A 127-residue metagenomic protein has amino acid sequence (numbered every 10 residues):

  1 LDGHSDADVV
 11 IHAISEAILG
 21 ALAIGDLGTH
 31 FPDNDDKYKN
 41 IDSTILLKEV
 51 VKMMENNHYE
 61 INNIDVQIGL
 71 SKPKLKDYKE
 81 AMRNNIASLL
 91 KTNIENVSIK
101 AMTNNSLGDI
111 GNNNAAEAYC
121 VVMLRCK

Functional and structural regions predicted by a protein language model:
L1-E80, L89-L90: RNase III-family endoribonuclease catalytic core
D2, G108-G111: Interhelical loop and helix-boundary elements at the membrane-water interface of polytopic inner-membrane proteins
L75, L107-G108: Acidic pyrophosphate-coordinating catalytic loop
R83: Generic structural marker for isolated residues within well-ordered, non-membrane alpha-helices of soluble domains
I99-T103: Pyridoxal 5′-phosphate
I110-K127: C-terminal edge-of-domain segments
